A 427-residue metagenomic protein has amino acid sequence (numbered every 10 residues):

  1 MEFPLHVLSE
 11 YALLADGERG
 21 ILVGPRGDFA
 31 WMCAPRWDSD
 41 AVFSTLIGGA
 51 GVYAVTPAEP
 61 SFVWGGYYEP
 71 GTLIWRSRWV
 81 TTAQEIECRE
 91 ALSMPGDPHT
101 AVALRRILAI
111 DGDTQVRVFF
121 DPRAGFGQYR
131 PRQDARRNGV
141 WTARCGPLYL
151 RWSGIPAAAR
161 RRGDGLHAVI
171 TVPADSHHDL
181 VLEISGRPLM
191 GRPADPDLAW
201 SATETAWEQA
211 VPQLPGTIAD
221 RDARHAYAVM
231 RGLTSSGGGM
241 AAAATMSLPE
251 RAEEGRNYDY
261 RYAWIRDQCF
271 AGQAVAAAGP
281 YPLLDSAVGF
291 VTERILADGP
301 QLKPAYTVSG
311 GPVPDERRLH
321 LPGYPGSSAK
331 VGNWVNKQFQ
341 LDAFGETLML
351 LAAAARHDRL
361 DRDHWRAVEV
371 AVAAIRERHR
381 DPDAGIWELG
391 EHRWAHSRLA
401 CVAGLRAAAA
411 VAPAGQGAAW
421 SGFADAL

Functional and structural regions predicted by a protein language model:
M1-L427: Acidic, mature catalytic/reactive cores of soluble proteins
